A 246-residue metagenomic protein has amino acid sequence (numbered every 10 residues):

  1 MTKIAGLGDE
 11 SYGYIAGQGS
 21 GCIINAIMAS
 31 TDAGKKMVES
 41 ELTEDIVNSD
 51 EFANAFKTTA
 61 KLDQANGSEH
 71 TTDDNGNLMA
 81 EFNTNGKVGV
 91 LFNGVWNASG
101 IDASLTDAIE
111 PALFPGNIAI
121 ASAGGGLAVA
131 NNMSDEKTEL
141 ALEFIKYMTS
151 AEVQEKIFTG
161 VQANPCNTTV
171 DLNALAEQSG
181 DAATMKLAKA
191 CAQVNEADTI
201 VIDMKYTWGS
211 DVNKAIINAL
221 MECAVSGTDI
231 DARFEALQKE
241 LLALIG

Functional and structural regions predicted by a protein language model:
M1-E44, V88: Extracytoplasmic/periplasmic solute-binding protein
M1-S11, A80, N97-S104, L242: Pocket-flanking alpha-helical
T2-K3, E41-T72: Glycine-centered hinge/linker elements that transmit conformational signals in sensory and ligand-binding systems
G13, G34-A55, A103-S104, L113-A119 (+1 more regions): Short, solvent-exposed loop/beta-turn-alpha elements that line the ligand-binding surface or hinge of extracytoplasmic
H70-T84: Short helix-initiation/N-cap motifs at beta->coil->alpha
G89-G94: Paired acidic/hydrophobic, glycine-rich loop segments that form the ligand-binding mouth/hinge of periplasmic-binding
A103-N164: Extracytoplasmic/periplasmic substrate-recognition and gating elements
T159-N218, E222: Long, aromatic- and glycine/proline-rich binding clefts that accommodate carbohydrate-like moieties
